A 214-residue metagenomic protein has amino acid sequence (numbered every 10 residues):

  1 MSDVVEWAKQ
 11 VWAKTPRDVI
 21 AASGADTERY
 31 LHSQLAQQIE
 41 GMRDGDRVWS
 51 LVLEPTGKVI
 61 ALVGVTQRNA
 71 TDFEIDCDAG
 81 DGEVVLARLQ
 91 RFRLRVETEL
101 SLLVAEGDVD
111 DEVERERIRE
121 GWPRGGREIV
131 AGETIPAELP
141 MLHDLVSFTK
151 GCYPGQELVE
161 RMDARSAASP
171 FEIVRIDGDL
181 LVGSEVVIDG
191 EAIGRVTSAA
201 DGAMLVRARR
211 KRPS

Functional and structural regions predicted by a protein language model:
M1-A61, N69-A70: Acidic, proline/glycine-enriched N-terminal capping motif
K9-A21, G64-R124: Acidic, low-complexity central loop/insert segments
D18, V48, T71, V96 (+4 more regions): A generic structural signal for short beta-strands and their flanking turns/coil linkers
A25, D78-E83, R207-P213: Helix N-cap motif at beta-to-alpha junctions
H32-G41, A87-R95, A164, I188-E191: Short, intrinsically disordered, mixed-charge
V63, G125, E133-T134, L139-K150 (+2 more regions): Glycine-rich, small/acidic residue-mixed loop/short-helix segments
